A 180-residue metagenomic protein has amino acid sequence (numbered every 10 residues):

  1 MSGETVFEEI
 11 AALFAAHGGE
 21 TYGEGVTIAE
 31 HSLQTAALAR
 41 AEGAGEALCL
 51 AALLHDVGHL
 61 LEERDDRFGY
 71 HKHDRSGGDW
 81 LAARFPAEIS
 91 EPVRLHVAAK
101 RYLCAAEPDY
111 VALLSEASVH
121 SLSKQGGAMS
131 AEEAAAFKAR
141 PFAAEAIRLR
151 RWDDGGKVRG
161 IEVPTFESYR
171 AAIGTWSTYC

Functional and structural regions predicted by a protein language model:
M1-C180: Metal-dependent phosphohydrolase cores
